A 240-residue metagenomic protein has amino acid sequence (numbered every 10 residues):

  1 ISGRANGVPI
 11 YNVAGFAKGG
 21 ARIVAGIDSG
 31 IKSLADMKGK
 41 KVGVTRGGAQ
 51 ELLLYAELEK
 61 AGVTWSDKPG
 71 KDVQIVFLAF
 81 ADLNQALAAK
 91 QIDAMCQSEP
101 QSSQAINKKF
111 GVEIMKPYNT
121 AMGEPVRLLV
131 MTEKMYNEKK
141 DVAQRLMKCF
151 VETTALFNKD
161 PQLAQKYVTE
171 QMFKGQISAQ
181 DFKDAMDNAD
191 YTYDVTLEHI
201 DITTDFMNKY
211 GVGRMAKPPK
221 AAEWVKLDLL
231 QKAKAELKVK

Functional and structural regions predicted by a protein language model:
I1-F77, D93-E99, E113-K116, M122-G123: Short, glycine-/small- and polar/acidic-enriched structural segments that line small-molecule recognition paths
S2-N6, L54-K60, A105, H199-F206 (+2 more regions): Short, polar/charged alpha-helical segment
D72, V76, A81-Q171: Pocket-lining segment of extracytoplasmic ligand-binding domains
N137-A216: Secondary-structure end/capping motifs
N208-K240: Conserved C-terminal helix/tail region of periplasmic/extracytoplasmic solute-binding proteins
